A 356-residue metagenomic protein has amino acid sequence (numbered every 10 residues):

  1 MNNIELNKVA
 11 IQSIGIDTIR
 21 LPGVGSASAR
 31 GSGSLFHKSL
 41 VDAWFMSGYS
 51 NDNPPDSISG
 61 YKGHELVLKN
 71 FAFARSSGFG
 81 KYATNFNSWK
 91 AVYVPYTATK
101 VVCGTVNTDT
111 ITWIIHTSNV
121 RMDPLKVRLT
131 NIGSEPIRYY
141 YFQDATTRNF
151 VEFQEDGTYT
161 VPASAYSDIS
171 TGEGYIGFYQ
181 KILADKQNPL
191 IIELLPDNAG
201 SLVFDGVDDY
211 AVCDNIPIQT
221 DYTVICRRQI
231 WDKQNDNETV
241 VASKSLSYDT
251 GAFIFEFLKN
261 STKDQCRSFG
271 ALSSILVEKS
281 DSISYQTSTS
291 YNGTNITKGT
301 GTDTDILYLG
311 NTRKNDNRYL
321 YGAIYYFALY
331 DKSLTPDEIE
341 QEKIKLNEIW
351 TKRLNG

Functional and structural regions predicted by a protein language model:
M1-K100, N119, K126, N131-Y210 (+5 more regions): Extracytoplasmic low-complexity segments
G48, R228-I230, R313, D331: Short beta-strand segments enriched in hydrophobic/aromatic residues within well-folded beta-rich domains
I137-Y140, T146-Q154, T250-F253, L272-I275 (+1 more regions): Surface-exposed loop/edge segments in extracytoplasmic proteins
Q229-N237: Secretory/extracellular carbohydrate-interaction modules and structurally similar beta-sandwich "look-alikes"
E238-C266: Glycan-recognition/cleft segments
S261-S284: Short, aromatic/His-centered strand-loop micro-motif at the edge of beta-sheets
C266-F269, T302-Y325: Extracellular glycan-interaction patches encoded by glycine-rich segments
T287-L307: Short, solvent-exposed beta-strand-to-loop segments that form ligand-recognition rims of beta-rich domains
